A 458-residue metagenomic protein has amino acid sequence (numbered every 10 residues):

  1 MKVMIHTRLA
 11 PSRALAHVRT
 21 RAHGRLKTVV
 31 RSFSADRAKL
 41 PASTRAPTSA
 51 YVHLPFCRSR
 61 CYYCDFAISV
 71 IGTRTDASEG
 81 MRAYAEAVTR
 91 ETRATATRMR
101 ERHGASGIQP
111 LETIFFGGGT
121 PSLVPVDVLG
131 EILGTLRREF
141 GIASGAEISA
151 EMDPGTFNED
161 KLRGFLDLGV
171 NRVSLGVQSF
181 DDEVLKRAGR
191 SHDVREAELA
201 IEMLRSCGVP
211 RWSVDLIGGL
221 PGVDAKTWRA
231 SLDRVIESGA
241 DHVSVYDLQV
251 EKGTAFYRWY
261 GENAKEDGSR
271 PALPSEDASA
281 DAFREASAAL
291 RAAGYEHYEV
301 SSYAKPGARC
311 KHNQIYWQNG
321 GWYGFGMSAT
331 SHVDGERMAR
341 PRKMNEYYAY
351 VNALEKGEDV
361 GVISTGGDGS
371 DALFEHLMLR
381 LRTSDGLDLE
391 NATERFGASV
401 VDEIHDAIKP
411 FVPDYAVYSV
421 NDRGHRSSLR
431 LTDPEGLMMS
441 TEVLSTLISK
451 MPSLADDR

Functional and structural regions predicted by a protein language model:
M1-A22: N-terminal chloroplast transit peptides
V18-Y51, R102-I108, M439: N-terminal [4Fe-4S]-dependent radical SAM core
R37-L40, T44-P47, A67-V401: C-terminal scaffold of the Radical SAM
P55-I68: Local cysteine-cluster metal-coordination motifs and their immediate loop/turn environment, predominantly Fe-S cluster
A398-V412: Short amphipathic alpha-helical interaction segments
V412-G424: A short, conserved structural fragment
H425-T432: Minor-groove-contacting beta-hairpin "wing" of winged helix-turn-helix DNA-binding domains
P434-R458: Short, amphipathic alpha-helical interaction segments positioned at domain boundaries
